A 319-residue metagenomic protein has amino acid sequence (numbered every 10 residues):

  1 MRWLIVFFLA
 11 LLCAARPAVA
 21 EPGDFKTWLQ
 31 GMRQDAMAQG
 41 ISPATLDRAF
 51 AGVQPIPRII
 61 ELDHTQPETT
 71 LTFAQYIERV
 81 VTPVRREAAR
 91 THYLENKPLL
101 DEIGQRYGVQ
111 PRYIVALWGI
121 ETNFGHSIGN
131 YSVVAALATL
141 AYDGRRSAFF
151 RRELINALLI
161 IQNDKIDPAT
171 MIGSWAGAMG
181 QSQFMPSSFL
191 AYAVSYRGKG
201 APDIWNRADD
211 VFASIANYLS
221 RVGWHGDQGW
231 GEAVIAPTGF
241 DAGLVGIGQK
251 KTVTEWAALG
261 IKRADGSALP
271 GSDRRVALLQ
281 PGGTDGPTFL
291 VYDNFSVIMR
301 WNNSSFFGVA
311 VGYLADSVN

Functional and structural regions predicted by a protein language model:
L4-A14: Bacterial N-terminal signal peptides
R16-A20: Sec/Tat signal peptide C-region and signal peptidase I cleavage site
E21-G104: An acidic, Gly/Ser/Thr/Pro-rich helix-cap/linker signature
W28-G31, D35-G52, R151-I172, E255-A258: A contiguous strand-loop segment
Q54-P55, E121-G125, A178, H225 (+3 more regions): Solvent-exposed loop/turn segments at secondary-structure junctions within structured extracellular/periplasmic domains
Q75-S214, S220: Acidic/His-rich structured neighborhood in mature extracellular/periplasmic domains
R197-E255: Ligand-binding pocket segment of bilobal, Venus flytrap-like solute-binding proteins
V234-N319: C-terminal soluble interaction/assembly domains
